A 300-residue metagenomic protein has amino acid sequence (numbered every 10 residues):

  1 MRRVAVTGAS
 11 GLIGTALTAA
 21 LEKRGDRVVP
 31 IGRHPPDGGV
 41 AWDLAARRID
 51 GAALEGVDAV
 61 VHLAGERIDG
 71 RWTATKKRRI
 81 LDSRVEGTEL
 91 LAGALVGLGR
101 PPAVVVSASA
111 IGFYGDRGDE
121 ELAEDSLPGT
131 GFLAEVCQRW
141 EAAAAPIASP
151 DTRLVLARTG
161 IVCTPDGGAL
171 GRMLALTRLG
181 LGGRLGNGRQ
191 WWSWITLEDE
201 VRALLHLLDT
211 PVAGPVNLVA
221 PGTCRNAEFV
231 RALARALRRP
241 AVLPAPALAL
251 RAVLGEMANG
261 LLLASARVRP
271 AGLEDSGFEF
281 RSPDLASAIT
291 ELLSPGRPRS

Functional and structural regions predicted by a protein language model:
V4-K23: N-terminal Rossmann NAD(P)H-binding glycine-rich loop of SDR-like oxidoreductase domains
P36-D37, W42-L90: NAD(P)H-binding glycine-rich loop region in Rossmannoid oxidoreductase-like domains and their noncatalytic homologs
E89-G131: Conserved Rossmann-fold NAD(P)-dependent oxidoreductase catalytic core, especially the SDR/UDP-sugar
S109, A142-P165: Conserved beta-loop-beta element that borders a ligand/cofactor-binding pocket
Q138, P150-D151, C163-R172, H206-V216 (+1 more regions): Glycine/proline-rich active-site loop of Rossmann-fold NAD(P)-dependent oxidoreductases
L174-G182, Q190-C224: Alpha-helical substrate-binding/gating segment
D209-E256, T290-S300: Mid/C-terminal beta-alpha module of Rossmann-like enzyme folds, strongest in SDR-family dehydrogenases/epimerases
G260-S300: C-terminal amphipathic/interface module of NAD(P)-dependent oxidoreductases and related NAD-binding regulators
